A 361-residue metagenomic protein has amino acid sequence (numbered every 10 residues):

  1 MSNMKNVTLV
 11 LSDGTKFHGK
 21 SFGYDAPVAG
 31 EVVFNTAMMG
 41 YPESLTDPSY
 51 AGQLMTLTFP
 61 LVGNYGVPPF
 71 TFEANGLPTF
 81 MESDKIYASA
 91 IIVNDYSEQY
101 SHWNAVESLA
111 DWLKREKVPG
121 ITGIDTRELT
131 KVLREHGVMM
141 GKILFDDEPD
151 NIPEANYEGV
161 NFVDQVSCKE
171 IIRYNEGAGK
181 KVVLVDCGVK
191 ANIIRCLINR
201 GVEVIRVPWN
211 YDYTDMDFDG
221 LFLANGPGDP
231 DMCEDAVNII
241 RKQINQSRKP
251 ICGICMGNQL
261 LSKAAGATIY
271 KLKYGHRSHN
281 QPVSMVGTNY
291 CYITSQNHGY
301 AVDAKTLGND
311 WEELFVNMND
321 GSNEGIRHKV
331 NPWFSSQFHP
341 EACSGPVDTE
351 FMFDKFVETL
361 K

Functional and structural regions predicted by a protein language model:
S2-N210, P230, N238, C343 (+1 more regions): RNA-binding accessory domains that recognize and position tRNA/RNA substrates
T8, P282-S284, L314, G325: Residue-level detector of beta-strand face positions
P119, K181, P250-C252, T268 (+1 more regions): Proline-centered loop/turn at the N-terminus of a beta-strand
K181-D186, T294-S295, F334-F338: Active-site-proximal beta-strand elements of phosphoester/diester hydrolases
M216-L221: Short acidic/histidine-rich motifs immediately flanking catalytic phosphotransfer sites in two-component signaling
N225-A304, G345-K355, T359: Cysteine-nucleophile active-site neighborhood
N289-N331: Catalytic beta-strand/loop cores that center a nucleophilic Ser/Cys/Thr and support acyl-enzyme chemistry
G325-K361: A glycine-centered loop/beta-turn motif at secondary-structure junctions
